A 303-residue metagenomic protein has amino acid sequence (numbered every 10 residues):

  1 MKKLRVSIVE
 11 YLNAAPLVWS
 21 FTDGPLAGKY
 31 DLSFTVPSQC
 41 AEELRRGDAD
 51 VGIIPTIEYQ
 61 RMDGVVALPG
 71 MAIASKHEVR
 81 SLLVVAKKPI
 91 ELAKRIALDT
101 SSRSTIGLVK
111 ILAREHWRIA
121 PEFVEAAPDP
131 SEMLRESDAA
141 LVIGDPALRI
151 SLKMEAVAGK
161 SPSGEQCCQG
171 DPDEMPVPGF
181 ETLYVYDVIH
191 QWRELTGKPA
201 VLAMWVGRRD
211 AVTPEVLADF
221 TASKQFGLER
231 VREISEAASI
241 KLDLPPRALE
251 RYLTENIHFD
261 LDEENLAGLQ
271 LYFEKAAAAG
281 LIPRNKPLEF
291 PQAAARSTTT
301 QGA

Functional and structural regions predicted by a protein language model:
K2-D23, F34, S81-M133, D145-R149 (+1 more regions): Bilobed "Venus flytrap"/periplasmic-binding protein-like clamshell domains and structurally analogous long
L12-N13, V36-P37, D48-Q60, M71 (+2 more regions): Beta->alpha turn/N-cap motifs
P25-G52: Extracytoplasmic small-molecule ligand-binding "clamshell" domains of the periplasmic binding protein/Venus flytrap
R45-I54, R118, R135-V142: Alpha-to-beta junction loops
M71-K88, E194-R209: Hydrophobic/proline-rich hinge and linker segments of small-molecule sensing/allosteric domains, predominantly
E125-K160, G164-A237: Pocket-lining segment of extracytoplasmic ligand-binding domains
D210-K275: Secondary-structure end/capping motifs
A277-A303: Long, low-complexity C-terminal extensions of enzymes
